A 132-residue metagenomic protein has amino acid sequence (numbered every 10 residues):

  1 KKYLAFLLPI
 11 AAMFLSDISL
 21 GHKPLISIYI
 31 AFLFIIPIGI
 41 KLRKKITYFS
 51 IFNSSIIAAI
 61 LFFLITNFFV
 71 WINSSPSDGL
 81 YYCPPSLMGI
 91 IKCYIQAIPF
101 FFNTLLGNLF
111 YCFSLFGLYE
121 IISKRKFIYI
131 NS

Functional and structural regions predicted by a protein language model:
Y3-K41: Interfacial aromatic-anchored transmembrane helix boundaries in multi-pass membrane proteins
I46-Y129: Membrane-embedded alpha-helical hairpins and interfacial helices in multi-pass inner-membrane proteins
